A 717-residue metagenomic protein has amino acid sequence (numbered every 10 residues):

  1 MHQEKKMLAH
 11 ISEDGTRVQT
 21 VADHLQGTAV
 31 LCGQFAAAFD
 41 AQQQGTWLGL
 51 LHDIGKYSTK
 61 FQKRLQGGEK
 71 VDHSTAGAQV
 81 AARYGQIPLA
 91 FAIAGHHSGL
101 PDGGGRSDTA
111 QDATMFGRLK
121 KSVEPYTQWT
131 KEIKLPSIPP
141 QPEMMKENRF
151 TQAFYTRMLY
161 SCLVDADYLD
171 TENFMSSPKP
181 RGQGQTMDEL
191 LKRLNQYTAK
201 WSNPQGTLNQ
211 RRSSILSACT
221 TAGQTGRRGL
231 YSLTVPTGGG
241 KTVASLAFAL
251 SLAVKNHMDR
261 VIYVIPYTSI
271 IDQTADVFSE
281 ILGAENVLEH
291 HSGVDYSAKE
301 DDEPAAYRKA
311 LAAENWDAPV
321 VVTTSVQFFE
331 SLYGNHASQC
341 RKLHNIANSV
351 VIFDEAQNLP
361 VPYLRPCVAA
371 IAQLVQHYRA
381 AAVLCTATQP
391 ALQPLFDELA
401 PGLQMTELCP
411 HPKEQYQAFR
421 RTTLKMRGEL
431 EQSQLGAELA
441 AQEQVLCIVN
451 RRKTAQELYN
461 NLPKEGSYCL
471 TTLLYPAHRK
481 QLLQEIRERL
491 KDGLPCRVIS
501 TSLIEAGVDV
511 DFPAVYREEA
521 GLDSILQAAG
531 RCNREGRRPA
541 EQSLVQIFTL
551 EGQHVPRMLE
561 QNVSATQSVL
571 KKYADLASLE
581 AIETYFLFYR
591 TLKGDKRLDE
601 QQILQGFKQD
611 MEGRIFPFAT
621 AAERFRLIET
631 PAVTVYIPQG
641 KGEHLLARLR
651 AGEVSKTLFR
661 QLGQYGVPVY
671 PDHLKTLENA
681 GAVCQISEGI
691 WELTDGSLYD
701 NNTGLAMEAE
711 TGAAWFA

Functional and structural regions predicted by a protein language model:
M1-Q196: Accessory nucleic-acid engagement/destabilization modules that flank
H10-E13, E289-D302, N450-K453, S467-Q484 (+1 more regions): Conserved helicase motor
L89, V375, Q434-Q442, I448 (+8 more regions): C-terminal helicase lobe and adjacent C-terminal extensions/tails of nucleic-acid helicase motors
G226-A249: Walker A/P-loop
M258-L282, H291-V294, A391: Conserved Walker A/P-loop ATP-binding site and its immediately adjacent core in helicase/helicase-like ATPase domains
G283-Y333: Inter-Walker segment of RecA-like/P-loop motor cores
V326-F329, A337-H377, A382: SF2 helicase catalytic motif II
A387-A440: Interdomain hinge/linker at the junction between the two RecA-like core domains of SF2 helicases
